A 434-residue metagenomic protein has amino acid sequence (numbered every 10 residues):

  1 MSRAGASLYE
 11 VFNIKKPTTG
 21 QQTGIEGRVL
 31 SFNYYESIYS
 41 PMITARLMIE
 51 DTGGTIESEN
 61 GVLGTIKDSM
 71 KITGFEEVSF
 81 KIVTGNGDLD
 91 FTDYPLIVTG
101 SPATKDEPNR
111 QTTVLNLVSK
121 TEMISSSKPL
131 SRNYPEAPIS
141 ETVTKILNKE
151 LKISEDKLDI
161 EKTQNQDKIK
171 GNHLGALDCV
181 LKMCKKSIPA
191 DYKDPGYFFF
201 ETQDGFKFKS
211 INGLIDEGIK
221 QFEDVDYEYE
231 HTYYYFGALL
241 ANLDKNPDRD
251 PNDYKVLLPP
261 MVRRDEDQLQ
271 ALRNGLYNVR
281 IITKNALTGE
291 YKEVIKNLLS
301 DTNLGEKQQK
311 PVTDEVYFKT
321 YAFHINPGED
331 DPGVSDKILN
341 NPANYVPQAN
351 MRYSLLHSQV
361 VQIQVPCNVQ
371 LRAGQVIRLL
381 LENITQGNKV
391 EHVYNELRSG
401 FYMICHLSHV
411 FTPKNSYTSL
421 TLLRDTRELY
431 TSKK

Functional and structural regions predicted by a protein language model:
M1-S127: Assembly/oligomerization scaffold segments
E10, R28, P41-A45, T92-Y94 (+7 more regions): Envelope-exposed proteins and targeting segments
Y35-S69, Y227-K434: An acidic/polar, Gly/Ser/Thr-rich interaction patch typically located in mid-to-C-terminal regions of proteins
Q111-T112, V118-E122, E136-K157: Glycine-rich, acidic and aromatic/proline-enriched surface loops and short helix-turn segments that act as binding
T112-L115, S119-T121, D159-D253, L258 (+2 more regions): Short beta-strand-centered interaction patches in the first periplasmic/extracellular domains of large envelope
S127-E136, N165-G171, V360: Second-shell loop/turn segments in exported
L147-K152, C184-P189, L379: Sec-exported extracytoplasmic/periplasmic mature domains
